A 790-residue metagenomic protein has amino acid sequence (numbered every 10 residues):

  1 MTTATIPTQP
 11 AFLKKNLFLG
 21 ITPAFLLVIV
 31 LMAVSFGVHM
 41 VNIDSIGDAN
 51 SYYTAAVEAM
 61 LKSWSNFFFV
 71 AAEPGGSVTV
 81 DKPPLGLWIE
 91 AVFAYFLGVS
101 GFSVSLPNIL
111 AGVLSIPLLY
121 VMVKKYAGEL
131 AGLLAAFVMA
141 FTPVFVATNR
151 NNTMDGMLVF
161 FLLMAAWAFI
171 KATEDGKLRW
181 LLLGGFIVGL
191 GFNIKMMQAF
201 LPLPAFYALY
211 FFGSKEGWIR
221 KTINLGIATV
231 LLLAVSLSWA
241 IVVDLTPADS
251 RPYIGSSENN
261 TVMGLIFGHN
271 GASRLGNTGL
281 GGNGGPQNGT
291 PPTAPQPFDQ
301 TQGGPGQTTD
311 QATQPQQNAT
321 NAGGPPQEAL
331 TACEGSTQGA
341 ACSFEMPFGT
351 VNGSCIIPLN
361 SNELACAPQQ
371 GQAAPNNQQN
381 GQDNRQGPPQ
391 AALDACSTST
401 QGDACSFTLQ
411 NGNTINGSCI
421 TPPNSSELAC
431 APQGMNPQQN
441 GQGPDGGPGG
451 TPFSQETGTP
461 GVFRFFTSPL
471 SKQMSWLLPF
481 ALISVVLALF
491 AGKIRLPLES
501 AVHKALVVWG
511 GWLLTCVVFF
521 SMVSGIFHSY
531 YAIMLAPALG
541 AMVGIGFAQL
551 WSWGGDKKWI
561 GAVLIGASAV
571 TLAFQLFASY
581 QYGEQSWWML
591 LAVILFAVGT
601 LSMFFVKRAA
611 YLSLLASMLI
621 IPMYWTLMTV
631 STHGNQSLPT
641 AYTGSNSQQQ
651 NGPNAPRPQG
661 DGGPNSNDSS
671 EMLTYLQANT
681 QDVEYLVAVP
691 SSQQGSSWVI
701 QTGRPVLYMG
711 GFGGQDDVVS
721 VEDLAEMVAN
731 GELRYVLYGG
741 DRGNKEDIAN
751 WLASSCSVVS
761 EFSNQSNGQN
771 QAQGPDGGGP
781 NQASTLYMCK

Functional and structural regions predicted by a protein language model:
M1-P325, Q370-A391, Q433-G566, V570-A573 (+2 more regions): Membrane-integral, polyisoprenol-dependent glycosyltransferases of the GT-C/oligosaccharyltransferase superfamily
M60-S63, Y95, D244, H269-A272 (+8 more regions): Structured segments of extracytoplasmic/periplasmic soluble domains in secreted or envelope-associated proteins
S250, E258, V718-M727: Alpha-helical scaffolding within the catalytic cores of extracellular/periplasmic polymer-degrading hydrolases
G279, G387, I483, C516 (+6 more regions): Extracellular low-complexity, O-glycosylation-prone Ser/Thr/Pro/Gly-rich "stalks" and linkers flanking catalytic
A329-S336, C342-M346, V351-I357, L364-C366 (+4 more regions): Fold-core signature of tandem repeat domains
G554-S666, S670: Transmembrane helical bundles and short interhelical boundary loops of multi-pass, membrane-embedded
I620-W625, T629-G714, E732-W751, C756-A783 (+1 more regions): Short periplasmic/luminal acceptor-recognition loop of GT-C membrane glycosyltransferases, typified by
